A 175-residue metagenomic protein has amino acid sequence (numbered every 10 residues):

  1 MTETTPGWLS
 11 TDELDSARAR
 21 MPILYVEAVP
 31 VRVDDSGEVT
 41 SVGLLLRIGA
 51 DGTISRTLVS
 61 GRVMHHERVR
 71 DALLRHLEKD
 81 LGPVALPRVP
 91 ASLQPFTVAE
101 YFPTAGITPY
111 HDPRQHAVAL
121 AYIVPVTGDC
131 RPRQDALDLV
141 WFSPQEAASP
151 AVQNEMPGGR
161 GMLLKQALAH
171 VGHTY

Functional and structural regions predicted by a protein language model:
M1-S36, H111-D112: Acidic, metal-coordinating catalytic segment for phosphate/diphosphate chemistry, firing primarily on the Nudix
M21-Y25, G37, T53, L58 (+2 more regions): Short connector loops at helix/strand junctions that flank enzyme active sites, especially segments positioning acidic
A28, L73, L77, Y122-V124: A structural signal for short, well-ordered beta-strand segments
V29, V33-D34, V39, E78 (+3 more regions): A structural signal for the main folded, soluble domain(s) of proteins
P30-R32, L46, V126: Residue-level signal for short segments within beta-strands and strand-turn junctions of well-structured beta-sheet
G37-L86: Conserved Nudix-box catalytic region and its N-terminal flanking loop in Nudix hydrolases and closely related
D51-R56, Q115, A119-Y175: Nudix hydrolase/Nudix homology domain
G82-C130: Active-site segment of metal-dependent pyrophosphate-handling enzymes, primarily the Nudix hydrolase catalytic core
